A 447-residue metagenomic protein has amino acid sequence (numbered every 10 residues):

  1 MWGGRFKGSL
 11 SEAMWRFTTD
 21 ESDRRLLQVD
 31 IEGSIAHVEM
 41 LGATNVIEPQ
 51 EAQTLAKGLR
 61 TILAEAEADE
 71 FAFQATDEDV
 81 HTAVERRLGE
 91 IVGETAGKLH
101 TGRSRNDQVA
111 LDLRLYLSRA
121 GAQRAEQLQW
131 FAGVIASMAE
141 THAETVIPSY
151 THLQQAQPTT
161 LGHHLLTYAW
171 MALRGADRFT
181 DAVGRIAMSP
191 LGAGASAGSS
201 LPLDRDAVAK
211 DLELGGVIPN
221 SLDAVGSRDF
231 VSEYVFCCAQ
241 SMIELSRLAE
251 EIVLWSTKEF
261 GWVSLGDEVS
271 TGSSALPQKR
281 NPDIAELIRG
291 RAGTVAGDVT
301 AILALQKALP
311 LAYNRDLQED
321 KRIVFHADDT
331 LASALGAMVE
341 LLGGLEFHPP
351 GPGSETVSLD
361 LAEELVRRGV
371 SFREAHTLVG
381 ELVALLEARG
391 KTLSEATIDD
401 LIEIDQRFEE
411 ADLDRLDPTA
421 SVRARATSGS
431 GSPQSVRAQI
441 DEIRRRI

Functional and structural regions predicted by a protein language model:
M1-G198, L203-A209, T271-S273, L287 (+3 more regions): A helix-coil-helix interface module used to build multimeric assemblies and to scaffold catalytic/cofactor sites
M1-G33, I91-T95, L276-I447: Glycine-rich cofactor/substrate-binding loops
S34, H81, E85, V231-Y234 (+2 more regions): Short runs of predominantly hydrophobic/aromatic residues within well-ordered alpha helices that form helix-helix
H37-I47, H163, S232-Q240, L361-G369: Short, well-ordered beta-strand elements within core beta-sheets of diverse protein domains
V46-I47, G261, S371, T392: Conserved hydrophobic residue
L113-G121, A125, G133, E140 (+5 more regions): Charged, flexible cofactor/metal-binding loops and thiol motifs
